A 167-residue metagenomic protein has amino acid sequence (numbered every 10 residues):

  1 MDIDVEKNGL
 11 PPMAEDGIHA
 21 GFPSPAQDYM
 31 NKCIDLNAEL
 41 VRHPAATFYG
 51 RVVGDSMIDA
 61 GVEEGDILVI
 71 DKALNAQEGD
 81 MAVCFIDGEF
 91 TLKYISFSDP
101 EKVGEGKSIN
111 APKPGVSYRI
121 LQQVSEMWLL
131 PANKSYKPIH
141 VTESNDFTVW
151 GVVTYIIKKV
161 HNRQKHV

Functional and structural regions predicted by a protein language model:
M1-I58, F90, F97-E126, S144-W150 (+1 more regions): Short, positionally conserved secondary-structure boundary motifs
G65-D66, D80: Structural motif
V69-I70, V83: Hydrophobic beta-strand signal
M81-V83, L92-F97: Short beta-strand-centered aromatic/proline hotspots
E126-K134: Catalytic Cys-His active-site segments of thiol-dependent hydrolases/isopeptidases
N133-H140, S144: Flexible, small-/acidic-enriched active-site or ligand-binding loops
